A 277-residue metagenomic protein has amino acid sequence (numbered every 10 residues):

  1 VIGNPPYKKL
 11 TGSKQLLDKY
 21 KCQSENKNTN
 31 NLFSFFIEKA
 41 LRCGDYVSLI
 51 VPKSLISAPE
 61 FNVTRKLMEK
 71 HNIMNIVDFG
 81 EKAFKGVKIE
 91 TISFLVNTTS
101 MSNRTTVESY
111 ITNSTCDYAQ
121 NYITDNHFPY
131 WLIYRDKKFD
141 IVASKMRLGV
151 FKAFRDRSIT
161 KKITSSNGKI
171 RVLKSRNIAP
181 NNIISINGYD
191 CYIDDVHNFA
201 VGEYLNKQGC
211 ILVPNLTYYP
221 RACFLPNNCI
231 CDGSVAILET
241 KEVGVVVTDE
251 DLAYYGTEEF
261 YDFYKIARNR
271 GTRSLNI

Functional and structural regions predicted by a protein language model:
V1-V150: Signature of N6-adenine DNA methyltransferases within the class I
K137-I277: Polybasic, glycine- and aromatic-enriched phosphate-binding surface used to engage nucleic acids
